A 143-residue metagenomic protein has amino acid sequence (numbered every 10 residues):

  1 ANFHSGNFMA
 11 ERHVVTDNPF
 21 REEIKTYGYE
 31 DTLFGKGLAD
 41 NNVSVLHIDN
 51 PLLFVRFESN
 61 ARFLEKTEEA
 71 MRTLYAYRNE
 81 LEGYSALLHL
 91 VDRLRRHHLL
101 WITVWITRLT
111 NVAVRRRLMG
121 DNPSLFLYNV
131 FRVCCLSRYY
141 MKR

Functional and structural regions predicted by a protein language model:
A1-A10, K25-Y27: A recurrent flexible, glycine/aromatic-enriched loop bordering the glycosyltransferase active site that acts as
M9, H13-P19: Short, well-ordered alpha-helical scaffold segment located in the soluble/lumenal catalytic or ligand-binding core
F20-I24: Surface-exposed cleft-lining segments at the edges of enzyme active sites
T26-F34: Acidic donor-binding loop at a coil-to-helix junction in glycosyltransferase catalytic cores that engages
G35-K36, C134: Short, hydrophobic alpha-helix immediately C-terminal to the catalytic nucleophile
G37, N41, Y139: Active-site catalytic microenvironments for nucleophilic, acid-base chemistry
N41-L81: Active-site donor/metal-binding and catalytic loop motifs of nucleotide-sugar-dependent glycosylation enzymes
E69, S85-R143: Non-catalytic, C-terminal membrane-associated alpha-helical segments of glycosyltransferases
